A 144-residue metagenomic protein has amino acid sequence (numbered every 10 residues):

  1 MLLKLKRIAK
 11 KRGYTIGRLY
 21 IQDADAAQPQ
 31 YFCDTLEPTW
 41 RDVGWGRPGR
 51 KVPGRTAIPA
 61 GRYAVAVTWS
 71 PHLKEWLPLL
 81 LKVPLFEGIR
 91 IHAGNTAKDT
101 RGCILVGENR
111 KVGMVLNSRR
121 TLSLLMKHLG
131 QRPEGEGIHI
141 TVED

Functional and structural regions predicted by a protein language model:
M1-I138, D144: Cell wall/extracellular polymer interaction/catalysis modules
